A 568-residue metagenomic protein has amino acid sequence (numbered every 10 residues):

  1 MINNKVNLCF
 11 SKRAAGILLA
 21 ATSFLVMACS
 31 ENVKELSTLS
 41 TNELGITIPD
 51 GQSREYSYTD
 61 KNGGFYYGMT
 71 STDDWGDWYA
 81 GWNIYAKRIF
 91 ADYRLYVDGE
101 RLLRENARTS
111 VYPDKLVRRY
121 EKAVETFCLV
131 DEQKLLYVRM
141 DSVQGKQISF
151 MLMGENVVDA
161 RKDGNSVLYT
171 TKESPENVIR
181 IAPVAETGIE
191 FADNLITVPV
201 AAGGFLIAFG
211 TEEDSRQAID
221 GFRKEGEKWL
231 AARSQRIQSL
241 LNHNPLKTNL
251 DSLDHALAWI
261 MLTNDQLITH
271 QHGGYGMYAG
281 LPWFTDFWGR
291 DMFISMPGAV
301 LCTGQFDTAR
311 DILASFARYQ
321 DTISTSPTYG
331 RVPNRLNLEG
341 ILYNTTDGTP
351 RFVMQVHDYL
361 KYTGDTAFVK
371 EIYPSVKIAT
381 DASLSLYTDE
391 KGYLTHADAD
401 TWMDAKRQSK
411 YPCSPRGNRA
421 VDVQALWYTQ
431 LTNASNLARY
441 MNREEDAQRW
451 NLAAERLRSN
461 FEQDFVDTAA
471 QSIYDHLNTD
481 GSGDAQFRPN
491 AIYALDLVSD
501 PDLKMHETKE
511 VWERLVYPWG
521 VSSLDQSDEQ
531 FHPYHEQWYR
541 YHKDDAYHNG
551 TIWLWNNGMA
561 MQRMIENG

Functional and structural regions predicted by a protein language model:
K5, I17-T248, Q305, E566: Terminal accessory carbohydrate-recognition/targeting modules of carbohydrate-active enzymes
I46-T47, Q52-K87, C413-G417, V421 (+3 more regions): Aromatic (Trp/Tyr) and acidic
G221-A232, S252-W259, G304-R318, T366-S385 (+4 more regions): Extended, well-ordered alpha-helical scaffold segments
R223-P282: An acidic-aromatic substrate-binding cleft motif
T269-Y278, T328-N344, D400-R419, D480 (+1 more regions): Acidic/His metal-coordination segments adjacent to aromatic residues that form catalytic metal sites in metalloenzymes
T285-H396, A420-Q424, Y428, D484 (+1 more regions): Aromatic-rich carbohydrate-recognition surfaces in CAZymes
P327-Y329, L384-D400, R416-A420, L426-F531 (+1 more regions): Catalytic cores of carbohydrate-active enzymes
S522-N557: Generic long, charged, amphipathic alpha-helical segments
